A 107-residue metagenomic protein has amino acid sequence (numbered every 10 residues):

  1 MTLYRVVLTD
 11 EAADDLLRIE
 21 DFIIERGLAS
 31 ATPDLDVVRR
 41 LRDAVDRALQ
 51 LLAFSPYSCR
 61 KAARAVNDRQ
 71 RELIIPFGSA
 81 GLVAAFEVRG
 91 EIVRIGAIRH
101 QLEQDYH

Functional and structural regions predicted by a protein language model:
M1-Q70, Y106: Basic, Lys/Arg-enriched alpha-helical interface segments
I74-H107: Enriched for short, Lys/Arg-rich terminal
